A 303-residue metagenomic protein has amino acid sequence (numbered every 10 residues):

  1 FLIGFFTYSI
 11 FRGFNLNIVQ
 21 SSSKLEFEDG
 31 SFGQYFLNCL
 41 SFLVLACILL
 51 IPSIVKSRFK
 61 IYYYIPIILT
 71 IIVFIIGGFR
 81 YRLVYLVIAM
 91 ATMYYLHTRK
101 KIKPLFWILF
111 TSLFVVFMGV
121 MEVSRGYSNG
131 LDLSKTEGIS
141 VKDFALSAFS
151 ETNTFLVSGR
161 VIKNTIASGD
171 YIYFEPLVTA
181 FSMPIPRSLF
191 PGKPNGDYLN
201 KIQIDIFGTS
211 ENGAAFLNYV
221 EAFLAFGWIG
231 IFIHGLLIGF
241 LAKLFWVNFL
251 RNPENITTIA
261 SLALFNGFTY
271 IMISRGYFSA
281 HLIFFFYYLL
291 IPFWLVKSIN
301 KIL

Functional and structural regions predicted by a protein language model:
F1-F106, S112-L131: Membrane-embedded catalytic interface detector for glycan/lipid assembly enzymes
D29, L133-S134, I172-I229: Long extracytoplasmic/lumenal interhelical loops at the membrane interface of multi-pass membrane proteins
F32, F36, S57-Y64, I76 (+9 more regions): Structural motif marking the loop-to-transmembrane transition
L50, I71-I72, A91-Y94, P184 (+4 more regions): Alpha-helical transmembrane segments of multipass membrane proteins
P52-K56, I75, L96, I162 (+5 more regions): Hydrophobic residues in alpha-helical segments
L105-N195: Aromatic-rich transmembrane-lumenal/periplasmic boundary elements in polytopic membrane proteins
E211-L303: Hydrophobic alpha-helical segments
